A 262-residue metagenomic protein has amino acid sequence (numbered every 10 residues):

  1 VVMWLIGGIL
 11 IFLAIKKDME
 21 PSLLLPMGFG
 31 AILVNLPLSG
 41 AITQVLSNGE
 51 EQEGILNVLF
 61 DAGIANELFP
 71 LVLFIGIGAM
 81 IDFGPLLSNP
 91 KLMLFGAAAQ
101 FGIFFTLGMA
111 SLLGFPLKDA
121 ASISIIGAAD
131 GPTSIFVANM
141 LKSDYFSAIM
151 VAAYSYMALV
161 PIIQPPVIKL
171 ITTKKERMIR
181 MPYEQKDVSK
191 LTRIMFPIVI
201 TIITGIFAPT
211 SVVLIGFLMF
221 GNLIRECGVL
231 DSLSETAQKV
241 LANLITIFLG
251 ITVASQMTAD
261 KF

Functional and structural regions predicted by a protein language model:
V1-M3, N57-L73, K118-G127, Y154 (+2 more regions): Structural signature of hydrophobic alpha-helical transmembrane segments
V1-S47, E51: N-terminal alpha-helical transmembrane segments of multi-pass membrane transport and channel/translocase proteins
I15-L24, T43, L56-L59, I81-F95 (+2 more regions): Interfacial helix-loop-helix linkers and transmembrane-helix boundary segments in multi-pass membrane proteins
L36-N57, G78-L87, M109-K118, D260-K261: Transmembrane alpha-helix boundary signature
D61-N66, I75-M80, L94-F105, M109 (+3 more regions): Alpha-helical membrane segments and immediately flanking helix-loop junctions that form or couple to the substrate/ion
D144-I162: Alpha-helical transmembrane segments
M157-P161, I168-R225: Core mid-bundle transmembrane helix pairs that form the ion/substrate translocation pathway in diverse multi-pass
T201-F262: Transmembrane helical segments that form the transport core of multi-pass membrane transport proteins
